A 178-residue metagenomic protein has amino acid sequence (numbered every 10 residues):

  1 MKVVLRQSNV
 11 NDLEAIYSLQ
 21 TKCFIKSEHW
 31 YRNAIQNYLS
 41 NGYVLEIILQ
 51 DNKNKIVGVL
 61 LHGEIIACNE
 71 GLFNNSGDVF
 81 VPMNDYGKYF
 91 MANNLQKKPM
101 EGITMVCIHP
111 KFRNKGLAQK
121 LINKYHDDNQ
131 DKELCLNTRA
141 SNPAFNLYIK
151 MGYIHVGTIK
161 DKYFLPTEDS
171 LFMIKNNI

Functional and structural regions predicted by a protein language model:
M1-N11, K175-N176: Conserved N-terminal entry element of GNAT/NAT acetyltransferase domains
V10-L13, Y17-K111, Q119-K124: Acetyl-CoA-dependent GNAT
A34, S141, K162-Y163: Conserved beta-strand edge residues that scaffold enzyme active sites
A67, C135-N137, I154-L171: Conserved catalytic-core motifs of GNAT/GCN5-like acyltransferases
E101, D128-A140: Conserved GNAT acetyl-CoA-binding A-motif
M105-K120, R139-N146, K150-M151: Conserved glycine-rich acetyl-CoA-binding loop
I159-K160, N176-I178: Acyl-donor (CoA/ACP) binding surface of acyl/acetyltransferases
